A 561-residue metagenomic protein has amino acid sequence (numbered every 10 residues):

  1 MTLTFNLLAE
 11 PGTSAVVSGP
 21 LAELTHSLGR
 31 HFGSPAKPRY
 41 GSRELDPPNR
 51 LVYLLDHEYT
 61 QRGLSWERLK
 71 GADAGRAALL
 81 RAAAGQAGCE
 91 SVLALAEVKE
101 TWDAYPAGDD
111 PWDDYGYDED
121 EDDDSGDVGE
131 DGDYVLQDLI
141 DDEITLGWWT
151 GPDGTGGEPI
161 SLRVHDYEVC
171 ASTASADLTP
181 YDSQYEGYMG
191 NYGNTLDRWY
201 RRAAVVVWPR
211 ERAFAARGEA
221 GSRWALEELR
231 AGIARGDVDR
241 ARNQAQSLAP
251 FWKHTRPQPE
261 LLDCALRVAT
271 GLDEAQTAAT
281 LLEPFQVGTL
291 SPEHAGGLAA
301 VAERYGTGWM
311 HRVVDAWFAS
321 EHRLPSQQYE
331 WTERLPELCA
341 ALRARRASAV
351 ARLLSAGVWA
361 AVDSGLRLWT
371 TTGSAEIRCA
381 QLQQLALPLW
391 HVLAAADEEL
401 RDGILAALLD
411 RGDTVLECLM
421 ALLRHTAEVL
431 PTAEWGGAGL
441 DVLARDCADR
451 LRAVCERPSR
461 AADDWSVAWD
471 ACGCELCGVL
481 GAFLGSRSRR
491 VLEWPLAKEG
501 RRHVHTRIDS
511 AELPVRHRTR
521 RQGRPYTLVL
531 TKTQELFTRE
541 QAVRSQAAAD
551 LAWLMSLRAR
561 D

Functional and structural regions predicted by a protein language model:
M1: Conserved metal-binding segment of the jelly-roll/cupin
T4-L7: Eukaryotic endomembrane system proteins
A9-A380, W390-A395, E399, A406 (+2 more regions): Intrinsically disordered terminal extensions flanking catalytic oxygenase cores
V17, L21, L69, S466-G473 (+2 more regions): Amphipathic alpha-helical protein-protein interaction segments
L162-V164, V169-A174, L178-P180, C472-S510: Long, contiguous regulatory modules within eukaryotic nuclear regulatory proteins
D402, L416-P458: Extended alpha-helical interaction scaffolds used for oligomerization/partner binding
D446-R487: An N-terminal amphipathic alpha-helical segment
P495-H505, D509-A549: Chromatin/DNA-recognition segments of nuclear transcriptional regulators
